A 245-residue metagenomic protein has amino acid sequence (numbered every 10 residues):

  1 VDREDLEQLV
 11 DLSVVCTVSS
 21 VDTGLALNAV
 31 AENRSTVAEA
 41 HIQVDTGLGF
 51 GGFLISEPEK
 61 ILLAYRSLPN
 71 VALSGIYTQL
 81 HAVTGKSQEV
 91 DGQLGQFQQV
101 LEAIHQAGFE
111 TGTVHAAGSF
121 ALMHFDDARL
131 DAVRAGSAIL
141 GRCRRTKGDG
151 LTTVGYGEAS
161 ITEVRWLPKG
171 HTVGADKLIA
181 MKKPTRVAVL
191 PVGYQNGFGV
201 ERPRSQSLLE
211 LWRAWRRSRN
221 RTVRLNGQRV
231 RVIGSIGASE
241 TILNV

Functional and structural regions predicted by a protein language model:
V1-A116, R129: Active-site-proximal beta-alpha core segment in soluble small-molecule metabolic enzymes
S20-D22, G92-V245: Active-site anion/phosphate-binding pocket segments in diverse small-molecule metabolic enzymes
